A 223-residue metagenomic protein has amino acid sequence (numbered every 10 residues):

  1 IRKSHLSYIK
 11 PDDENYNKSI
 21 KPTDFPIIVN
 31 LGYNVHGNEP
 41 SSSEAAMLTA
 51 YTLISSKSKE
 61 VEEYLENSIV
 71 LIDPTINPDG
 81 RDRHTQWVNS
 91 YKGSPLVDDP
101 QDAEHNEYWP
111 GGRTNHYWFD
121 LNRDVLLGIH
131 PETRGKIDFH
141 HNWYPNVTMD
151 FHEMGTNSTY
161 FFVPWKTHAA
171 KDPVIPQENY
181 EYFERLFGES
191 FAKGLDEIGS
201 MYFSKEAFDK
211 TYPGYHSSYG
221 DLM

Functional and structural regions predicted by a protein language model:
I1-Y8, Y16-P26, A45-T49, E62-G128 (+2 more regions): Surface-exposed loop and adjacent secondary-structure segments within mature catalytic domains
K3, Y51-S58, L126, H141-P145 (+3 more regions): Sec-exported extracytoplasmic/periplasmic mature domains
I20-S41: Short HxH-centered metal-ligating active-site micro-motif
F25-I28, E66-L71, W143-V147, A192-Y202 (+1 more regions): Loop/turn elements at helix/coil->beta-strand transitions in domains of secreted/extracellular proteins
G32-E39, N122-L126, Q177: Second-shell loop/turn segments in exported
S41-L48, T52, L71, H116 (+6 more regions): Extracytoplasmic/secreted proteins, especially bacterial periplasmic and envelope-associated proteins
I129-F187: Active-site-proximal loop/hinge segments that shape catalytic or ion-binding/gating pockets
Y160, P173-M223: A post-motif C-terminal structural segment
